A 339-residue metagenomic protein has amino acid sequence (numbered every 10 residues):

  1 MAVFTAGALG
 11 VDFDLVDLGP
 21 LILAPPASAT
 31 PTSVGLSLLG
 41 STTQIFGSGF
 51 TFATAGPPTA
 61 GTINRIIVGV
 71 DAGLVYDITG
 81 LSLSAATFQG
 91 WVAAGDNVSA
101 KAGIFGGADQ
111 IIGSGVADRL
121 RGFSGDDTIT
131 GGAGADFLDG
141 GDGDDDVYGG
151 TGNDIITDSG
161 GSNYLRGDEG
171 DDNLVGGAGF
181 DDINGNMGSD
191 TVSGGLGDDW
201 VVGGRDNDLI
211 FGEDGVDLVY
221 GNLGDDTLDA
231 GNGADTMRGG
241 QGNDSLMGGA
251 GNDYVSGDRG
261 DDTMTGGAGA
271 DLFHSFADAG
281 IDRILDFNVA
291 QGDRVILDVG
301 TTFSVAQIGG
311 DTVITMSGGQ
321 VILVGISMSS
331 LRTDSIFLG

Functional and structural regions predicted by a protein language model:
M1-A27, A117-T302: Acidic, glycine-rich calcium-binding repeat modules characteristic of RTX/beta-roll and related beta-solenoid repeat
M1-A85, A100-F105: Extended interaction-bearing regions that mediate binding to partners or small molecules
S28-G35, G61-R65, N252-Y254, A268-L272 (+1 more regions): Short, hydrophobic/aromatic-rich segments at coil-to-beta transitions
Q44, H274, R294-I296, V313 (+1 more regions): General beta-strand recognition
F52-S99, T301-G339: Low-complexity acidic/polar repeat-biased segments
I66-F123, T130, D139, Y148 (+1 more regions): Extended, small-residue-rich solenoid/repeat segments and analogous flexible loops that form exposed scaffolds
